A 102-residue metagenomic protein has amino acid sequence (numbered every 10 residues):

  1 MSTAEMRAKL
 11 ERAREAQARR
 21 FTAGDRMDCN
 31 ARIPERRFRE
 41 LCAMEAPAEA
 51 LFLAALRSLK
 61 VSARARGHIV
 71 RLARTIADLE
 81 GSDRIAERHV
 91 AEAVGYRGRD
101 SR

Functional and structural regions predicted by a protein language model:
M1-R102: Basic, amphipathic alpha-helical bundle interface domains used for macromolecular binding and assembly
